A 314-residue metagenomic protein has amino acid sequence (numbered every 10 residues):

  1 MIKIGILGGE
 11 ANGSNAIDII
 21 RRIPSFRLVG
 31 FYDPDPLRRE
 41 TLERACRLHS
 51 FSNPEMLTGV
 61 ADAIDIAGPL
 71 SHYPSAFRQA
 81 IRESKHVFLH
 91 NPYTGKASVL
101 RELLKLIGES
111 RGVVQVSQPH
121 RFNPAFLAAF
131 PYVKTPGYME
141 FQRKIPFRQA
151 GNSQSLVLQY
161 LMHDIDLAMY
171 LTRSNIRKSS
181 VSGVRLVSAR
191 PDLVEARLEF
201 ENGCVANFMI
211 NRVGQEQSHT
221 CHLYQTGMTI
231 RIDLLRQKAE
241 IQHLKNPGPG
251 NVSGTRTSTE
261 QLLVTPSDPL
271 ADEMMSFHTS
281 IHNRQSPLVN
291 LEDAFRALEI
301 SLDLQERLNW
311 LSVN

Functional and structural regions predicted by a protein language model:
M1-A45, W310: N-terminal Rossmann-like dinucleotide-binding module
I6, M56, A63-I66, E201 (+1 more regions): C-terminal helix-rich "cap/oligomerization" subdomain common to oxidoreductases
L48-V60: Short acidic low-complexity segments
A63-L70, P74-Q118: Beta-strand-loop-alpha-helix segment that lines the small-molecule cofactor/substrate pocket of alpha/beta enzymes
T94-G151: A contiguous active-site-proximal alpha/beta segment in oxidoreductase catalytic domains
S117-P124, F147-K178, D293-A294: Mid-domain beta-loop-alpha active-site segment that forms a flexible, acidic cofactor/metal-binding surface
P119, G227-E292, V313-N314: C-terminal glycine/acidic-rich active-site capping loop/insertion
M162-K238, A271-N283: Contiguous beta-strand/loop segments that form the cofactor/metal-binding neighborhood of enzyme cores
